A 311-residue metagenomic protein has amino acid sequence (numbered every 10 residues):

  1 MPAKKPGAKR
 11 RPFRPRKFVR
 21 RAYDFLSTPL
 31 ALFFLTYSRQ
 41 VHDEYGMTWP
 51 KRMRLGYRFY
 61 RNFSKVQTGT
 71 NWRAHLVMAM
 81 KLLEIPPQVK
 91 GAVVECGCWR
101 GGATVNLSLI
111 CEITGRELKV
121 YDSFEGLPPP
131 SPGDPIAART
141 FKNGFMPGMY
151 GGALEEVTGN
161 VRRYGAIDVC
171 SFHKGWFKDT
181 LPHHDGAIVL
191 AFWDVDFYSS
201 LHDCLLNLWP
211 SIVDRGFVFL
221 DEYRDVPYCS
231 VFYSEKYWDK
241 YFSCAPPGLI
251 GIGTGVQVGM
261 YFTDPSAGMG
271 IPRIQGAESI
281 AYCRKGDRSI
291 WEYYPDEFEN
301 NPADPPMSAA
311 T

Functional and structural regions predicted by a protein language model:
M1-V41: Boundary detector for helix-to-coil junctions that initiate low-complexity/charged tails
R20-R21, F25, M80-Q88, A92-E95 (+1 more regions): An N-terminal domain-start capping segment
D24-A31, L35, R39, D43 (+6 more regions): Generic surface-pattern signal
R39-V89: Class I SAM-dependent methyltransferase Rossmann-like catalytic core, especially the SAM/SAH-binding loop
R52-Q67, K90-T311: S-adenosylmethionine/decaboxylated-SAM
